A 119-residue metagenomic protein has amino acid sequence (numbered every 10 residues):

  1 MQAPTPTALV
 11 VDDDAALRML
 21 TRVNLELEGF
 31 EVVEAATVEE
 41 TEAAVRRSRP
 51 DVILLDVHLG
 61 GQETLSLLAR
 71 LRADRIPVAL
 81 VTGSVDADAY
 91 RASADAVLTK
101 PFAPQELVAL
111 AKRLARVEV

Functional and structural regions predicted by a protein language model:
M1-L9, A69, Q105-V119: Non-catalytic signal-transmission and effector/linker regions of two-component phosphorelay proteins
M19-L27: Charged docking surfaces used in two-component/phosphorelay signaling
G29-V38, A44: Short hydrophobic/Thr-rich beta-strand motif most characteristic of the beta2 strand and flanking loop of CheY-like
T37, E63-S66: Acidic catalytic/metal-coordinating carboxylates
D56: Active-site residues of response regulator receiver
G60: The feature encodes the CheY-like receiver
V81-T82: Hydrophobic/aromatic residues positioned on beta-strands within the core alpha/beta folds
K100: A Lys-centered signature of the CheY-like receiver
